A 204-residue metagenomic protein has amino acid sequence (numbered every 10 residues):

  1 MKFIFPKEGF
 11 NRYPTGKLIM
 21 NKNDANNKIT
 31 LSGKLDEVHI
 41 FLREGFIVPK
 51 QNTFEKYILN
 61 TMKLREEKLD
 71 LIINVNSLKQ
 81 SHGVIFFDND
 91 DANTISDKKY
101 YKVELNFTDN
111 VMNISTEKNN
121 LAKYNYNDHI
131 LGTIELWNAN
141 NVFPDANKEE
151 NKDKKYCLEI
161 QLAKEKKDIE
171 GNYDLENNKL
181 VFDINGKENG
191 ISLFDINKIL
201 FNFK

Functional and structural regions predicted by a protein language model:
M1, G132, V142-D145, K154-L158 (+1 more regions): Short beta-strand/loop motifs in extracellular/secreted proteins, especially within beta-sandwich accessory domains
M1-N141: Catalytic core of carbohydrate-active enzymes
Y13-K34, D145-N185: Solvent-exposed beta-strand/loop surfaces of large extracellular or lumenal domains
K28, D109-N113, N177-V181, G190 (+1 more regions): A generic structural signal for beta-strand entry/edge sites
E66, L71-I73, T133, I160 (+4 more regions): Generic detector of low-complexity/intrinsically disordered segments and short hydrophobic N-terminal stretches
G83, N93, Y101, H129 (+4 more regions): Residue-level marker of intrinsically disordered, low-complexity segments enriched for small/polar residues
K187-K204: Surface-exposed interaction regions enriched in Ser/Thr/Asp/Glu that occur as long low-complexity tracts or repetitive
